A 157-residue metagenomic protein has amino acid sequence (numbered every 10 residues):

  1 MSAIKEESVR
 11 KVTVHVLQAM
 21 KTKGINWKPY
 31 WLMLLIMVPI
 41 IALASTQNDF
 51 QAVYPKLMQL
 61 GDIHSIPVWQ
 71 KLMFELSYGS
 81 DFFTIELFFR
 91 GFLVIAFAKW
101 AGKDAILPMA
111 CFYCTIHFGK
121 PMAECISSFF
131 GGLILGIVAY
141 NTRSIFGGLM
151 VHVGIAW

Functional and structural regions predicted by a protein language model:
S2-K5, I40-A44, Y113, H117 (+1 more regions): Structural signal for membrane-spanning alpha-helices in multi-pass inner-membrane proteins, emphasizing helix cores
S8-D81: Juxtamembrane helix-loop-helix connectors linking adjacent transmembrane helices in multi-pass membrane enzymes
K23, P29, T84-P108, I137-S144: Membrane-interface helix/loop boundary segments of multi-pass membrane proteins
P29-M33, Q70-F74, A98, G102-M109 (+2 more regions): Residue-level signature of transmembrane alpha-helical entry/exit and packing/kink sites in multi-pass membrane
L76, F92-A101, I116-A123: Short, amphipathic, aromatic/basic-enriched membrane-interface segments that mark the entry/exit of transmembrane
Y78-F83, L87, C125: Residue-level hotspots within the lipid-embedded alpha helices of multi-pass solute transporters
T84-F88, F92, T115, G119 (+1 more regions): Active-site His/Glu-centered metal-binding helix of metallohydrolases
L107-A110, I116, M122-W157: Functionally important transmembrane alpha-helices
